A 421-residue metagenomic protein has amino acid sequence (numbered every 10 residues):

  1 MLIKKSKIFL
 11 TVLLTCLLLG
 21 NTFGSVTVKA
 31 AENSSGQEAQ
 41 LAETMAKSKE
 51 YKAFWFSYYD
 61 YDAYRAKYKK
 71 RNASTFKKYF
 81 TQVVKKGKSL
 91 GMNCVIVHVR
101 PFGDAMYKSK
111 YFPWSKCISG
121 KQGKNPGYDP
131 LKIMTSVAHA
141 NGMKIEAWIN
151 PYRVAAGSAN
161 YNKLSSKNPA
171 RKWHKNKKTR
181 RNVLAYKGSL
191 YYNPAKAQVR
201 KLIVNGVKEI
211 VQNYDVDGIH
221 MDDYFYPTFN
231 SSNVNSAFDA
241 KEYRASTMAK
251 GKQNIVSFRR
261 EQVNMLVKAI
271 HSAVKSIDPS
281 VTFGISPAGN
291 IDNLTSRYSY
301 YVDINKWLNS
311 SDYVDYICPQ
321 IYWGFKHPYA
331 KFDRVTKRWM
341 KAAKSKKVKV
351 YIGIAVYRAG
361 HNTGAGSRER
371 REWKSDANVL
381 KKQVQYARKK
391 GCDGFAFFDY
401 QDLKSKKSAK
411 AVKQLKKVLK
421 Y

Functional and structural regions predicted by a protein language model:
L2-V26: Sec-dependent N-terminal signal peptides of Gram-positive bacterial secreted proteins and lipoproteins
L19-Q40: Sec-dependent signal peptide cleavage junction
T44-K77, E146-A147, Y152-N213: Active-site-adjacent "subsite" loops/lids of carbohydrate-active enzymes
K70-L90, C117-N141, N205, E261-K268: Aromatic- and glycine-enriched glycan-recognition loops and surfaces that form the carbohydrate-binding subsites
K78-A105, N213-G218, S310-I317, K389-G394: Catalytic domains of carbohydrate-active enzymes, especially glycoside hydrolases
L90-P126: Aromatic-lined carbohydrate-binding/catalytic grooves of carbohydrate-active enzymes
A170-I291, T295-S310, Q320-W323: Polysaccharide-binding and catalytic clefts of secreted carbohydrate-active enzymes
N309-Y329, W339, K346-Y421: Substrate-binding cleft of secreted/luminal carbohydrate-active enzymes
